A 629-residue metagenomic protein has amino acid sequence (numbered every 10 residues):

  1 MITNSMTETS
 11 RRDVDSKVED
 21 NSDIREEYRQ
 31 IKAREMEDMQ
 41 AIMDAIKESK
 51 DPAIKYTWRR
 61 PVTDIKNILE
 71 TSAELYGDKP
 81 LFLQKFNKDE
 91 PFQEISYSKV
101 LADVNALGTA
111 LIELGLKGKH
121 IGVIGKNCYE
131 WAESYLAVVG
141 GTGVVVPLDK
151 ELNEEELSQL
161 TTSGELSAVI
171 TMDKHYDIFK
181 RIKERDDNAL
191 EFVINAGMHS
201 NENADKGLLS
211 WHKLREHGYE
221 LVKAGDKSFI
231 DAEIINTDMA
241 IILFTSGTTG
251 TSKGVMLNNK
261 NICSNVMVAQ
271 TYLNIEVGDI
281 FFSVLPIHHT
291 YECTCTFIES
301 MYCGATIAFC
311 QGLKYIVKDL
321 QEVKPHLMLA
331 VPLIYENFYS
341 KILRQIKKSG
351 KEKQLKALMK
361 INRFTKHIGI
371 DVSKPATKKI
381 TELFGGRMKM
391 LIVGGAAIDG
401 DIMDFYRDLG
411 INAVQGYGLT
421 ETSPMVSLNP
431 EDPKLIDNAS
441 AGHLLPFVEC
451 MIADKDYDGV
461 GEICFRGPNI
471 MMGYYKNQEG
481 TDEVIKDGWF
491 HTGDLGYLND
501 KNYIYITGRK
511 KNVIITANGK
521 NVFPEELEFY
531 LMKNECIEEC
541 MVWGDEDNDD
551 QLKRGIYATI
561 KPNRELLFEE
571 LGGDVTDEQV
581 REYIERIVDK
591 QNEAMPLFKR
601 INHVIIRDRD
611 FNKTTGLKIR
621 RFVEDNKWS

Functional and structural regions predicted by a protein language model:
I2-E35, G140-H217, R554, R564: Structural core segment of the AMP-binding/adenylate-forming
G77-P80, Y219-F244, T251, N274-I280: Conserved pre-ATP/AMP-binding loop-to-beta segment of ANL
F82-C128, A132-L136, N153-S158, T162 (+2 more regions): Conserved AMP-binding/adenylate-forming core of the ANL superfamily
E94-S98, A240-V266: Conserved AMP-binding A3 loop
L152, V169, G467, M472-G473 (+1 more regions): AMP-binding/adenylate-forming catalytic core of the ANL superfamily
E191, M328, V372, A376-I504 (+3 more regions): Conserved AMP-binding/adenylate-forming
C263-I280, I287-K378, R387, N412: Conserved AMP-binding/adenylation subdomain of ANL enzymes
M541-E546, I587-S629: Conserved C-terminal "lid"/linker of ANL adenylate-forming enzymes
